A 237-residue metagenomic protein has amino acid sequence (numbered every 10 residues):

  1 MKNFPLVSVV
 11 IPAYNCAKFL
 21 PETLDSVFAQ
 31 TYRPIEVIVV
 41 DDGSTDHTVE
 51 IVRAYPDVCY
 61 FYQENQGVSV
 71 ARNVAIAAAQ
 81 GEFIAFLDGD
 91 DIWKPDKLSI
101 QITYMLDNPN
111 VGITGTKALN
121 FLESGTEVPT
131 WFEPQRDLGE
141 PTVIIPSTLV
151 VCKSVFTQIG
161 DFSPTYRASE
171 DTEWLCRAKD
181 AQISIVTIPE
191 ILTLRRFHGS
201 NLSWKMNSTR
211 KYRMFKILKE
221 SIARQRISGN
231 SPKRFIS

Functional and structural regions predicted by a protein language model:
M1-F28: N-proximal low-complexity "stem/linker" segments adjacent to membrane-targeting elements
K18-P21, S44-A54, I92, D96: Acidic helix N-cap motif at the loop->helix transition within catalytic regions of sugar-transfer enzymes
S26, R33, D41-E50, D88: A conserved acidic beta->alpha catalytic loop
D42, L87-G89, G115, S163: Active-site acidic Asp-centered loop
Q63-A79, I100: Glycine-rich, basic loop-to-helix element that forms the pyrophosphate-binding segment of sugar-nucleotide handling
A77, T116, W131-M214: Conserved nucleotide-sugar donor-binding catalytic segment
I84: Short aromatic/hydrophobic "clamp" motif used to bind/position activated sugar donors
I92, D96-V128: Conserved donor NDP-sugar-binding/catalytic core segment of glycosyltransferases
